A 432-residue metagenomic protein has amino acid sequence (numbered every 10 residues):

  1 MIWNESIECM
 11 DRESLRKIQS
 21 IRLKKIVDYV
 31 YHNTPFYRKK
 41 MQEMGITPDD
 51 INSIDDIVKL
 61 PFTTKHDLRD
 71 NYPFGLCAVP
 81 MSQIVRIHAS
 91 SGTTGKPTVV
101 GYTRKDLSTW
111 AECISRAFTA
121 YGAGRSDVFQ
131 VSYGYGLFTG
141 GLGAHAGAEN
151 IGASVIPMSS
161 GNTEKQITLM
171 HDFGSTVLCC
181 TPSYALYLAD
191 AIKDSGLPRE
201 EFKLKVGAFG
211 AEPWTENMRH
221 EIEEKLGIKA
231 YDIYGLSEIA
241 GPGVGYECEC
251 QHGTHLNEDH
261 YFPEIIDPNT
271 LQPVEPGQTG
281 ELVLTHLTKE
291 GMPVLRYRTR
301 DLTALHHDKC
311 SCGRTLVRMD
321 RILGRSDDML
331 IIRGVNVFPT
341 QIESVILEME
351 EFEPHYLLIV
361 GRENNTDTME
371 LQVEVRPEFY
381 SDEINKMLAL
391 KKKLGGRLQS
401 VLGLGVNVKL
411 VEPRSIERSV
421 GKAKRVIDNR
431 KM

Functional and structural regions predicted by a protein language model:
M1-A89, T94-E112, R116-A120, N365-V373 (+4 more regions): Nucleotide 5′-phosphate-binding alpha/beta core
N4-C9, M44, T63-Y231, I239 (+5 more regions): Active-site phosphate/ATP/adenylate-binding loop shared across adenylate-forming ligases
N52, F173, F202, Y297 (+1 more regions): Structured loop/turn residues at beta-strand edges in well-structured enzyme cores
G95, G196, T270-L271, G421: Detector for glycine-centered tight turns/loop "hinges" at secondary-structure junctions
F138, T215, A240, E290-M292 (+3 more regions): Flexible loop/turn segments at secondary-structure boundaries
L178, T288-L404, G421: AMP-binding/adenylate-forming catalytic core of the ANL superfamily
K205, W214-K309: Conserved AMP-binding/adenylate-forming
